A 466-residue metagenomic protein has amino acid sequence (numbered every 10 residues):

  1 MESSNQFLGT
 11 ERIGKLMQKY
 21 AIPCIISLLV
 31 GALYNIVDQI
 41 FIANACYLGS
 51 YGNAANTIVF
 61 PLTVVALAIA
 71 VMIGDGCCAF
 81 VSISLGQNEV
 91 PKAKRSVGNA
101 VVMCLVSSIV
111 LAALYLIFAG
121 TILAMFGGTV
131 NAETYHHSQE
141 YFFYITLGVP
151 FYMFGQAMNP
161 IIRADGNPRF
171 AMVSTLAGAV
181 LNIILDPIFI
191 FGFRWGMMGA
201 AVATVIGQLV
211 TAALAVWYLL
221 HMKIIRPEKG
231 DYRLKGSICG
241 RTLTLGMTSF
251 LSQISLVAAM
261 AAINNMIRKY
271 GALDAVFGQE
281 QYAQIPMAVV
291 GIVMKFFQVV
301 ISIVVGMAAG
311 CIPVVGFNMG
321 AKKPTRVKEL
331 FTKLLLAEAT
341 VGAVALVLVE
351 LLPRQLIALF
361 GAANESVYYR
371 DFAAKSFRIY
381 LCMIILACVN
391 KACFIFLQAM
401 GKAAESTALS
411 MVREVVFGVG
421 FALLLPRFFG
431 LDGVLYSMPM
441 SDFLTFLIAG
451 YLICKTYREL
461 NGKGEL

Functional and structural regions predicted by a protein language model:
M1-C24, V81-G148, G192-M247, V315-M383 (+1 more regions): Short alpha-helical transmembrane segments in multi-pass integral membrane proteins
G9-L48, P61-G76, F80, L105-A112 (+5 more regions): N-terminal transmembrane alpha-helices
K19-D38, Y144, G178, G207-T211 (+3 more regions): Transmembrane helical elements of multi-pass membrane transporters/channels
I22, D38, C77, F118-A119 (+12 more regions): Hydrophobic/aromatic residues in alpha-helical transmembrane segments
S27, Y144-R163, A171-A179, A200-A213 (+5 more regions): Short runs within selected transmembrane alpha-helices of multi-pass transporters and secretion channels
L29, L33-A54, L123-A132, I188-W195 (+5 more regions): Helix-terminus/linker motif at the lipid-water interface of multi-pass membrane proteins
S50-P61, S138, F142, A201 (+3 more regions): Small-residue hotspots at the loop-to-helix junctions and early N-terminal turns of transmembrane alpha-helices
N53-A113, Y152-A171, M287-V347, L351-P353 (+1 more regions): Small-residue-rich hydrophobic transmembrane alpha-helices
